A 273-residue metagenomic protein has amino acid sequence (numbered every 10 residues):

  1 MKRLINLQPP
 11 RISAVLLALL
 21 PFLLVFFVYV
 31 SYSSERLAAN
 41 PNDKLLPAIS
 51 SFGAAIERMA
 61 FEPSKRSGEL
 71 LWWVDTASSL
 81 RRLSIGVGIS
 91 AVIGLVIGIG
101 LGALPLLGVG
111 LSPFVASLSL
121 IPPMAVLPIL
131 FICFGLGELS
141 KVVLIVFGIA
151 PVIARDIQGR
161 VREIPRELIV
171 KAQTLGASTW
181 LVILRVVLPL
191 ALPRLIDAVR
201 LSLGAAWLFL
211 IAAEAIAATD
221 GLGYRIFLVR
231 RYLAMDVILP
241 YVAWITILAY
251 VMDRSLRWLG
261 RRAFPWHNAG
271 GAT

Functional and structural regions predicted by a protein language model:
M1-R36: N-terminal signal-anchor/first transmembrane alpha helix
E35-G88: Periplasmic/extracellular loop-to-transmembrane helix junction in inner-membrane transport proteins
V74, S78-R82, I132-I153, A191 (+1 more regions): Loop-to-helix entry region at the N-terminal start of transmembrane alpha-helices in multi-pass membrane transporters
I85-V115: Transmembrane-helix boundary motif in ABC transporter permease subunits
S112-V152, G159-R160: Generic hydrophobic transmembrane alpha-helix motif, especially the helices
V143, F147, W180-A212, P240 (+3 more regions): Transmembrane alpha-helices
V152, D156-A198, L222, I226: Short cytoplasmic-facing helical segments at TM-TM junctions of multi-pass membrane proteins
R162, P240-T273: C-terminal transmembrane helix and the adjacent membrane-cytosol boundary/short C-terminal tail of inner/organellar
